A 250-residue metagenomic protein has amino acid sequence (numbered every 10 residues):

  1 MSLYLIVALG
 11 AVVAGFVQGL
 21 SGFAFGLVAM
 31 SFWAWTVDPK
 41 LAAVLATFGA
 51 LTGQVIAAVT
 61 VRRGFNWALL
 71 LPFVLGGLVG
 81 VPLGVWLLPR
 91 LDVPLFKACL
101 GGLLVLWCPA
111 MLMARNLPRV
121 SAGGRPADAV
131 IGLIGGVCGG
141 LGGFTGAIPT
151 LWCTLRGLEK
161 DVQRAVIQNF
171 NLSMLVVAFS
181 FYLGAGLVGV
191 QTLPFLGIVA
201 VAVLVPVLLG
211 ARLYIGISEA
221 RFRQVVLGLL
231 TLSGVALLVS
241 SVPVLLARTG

Functional and structural regions predicted by a protein language model:
L3-L71, I131-G132, G136, F144-V207 (+1 more regions): Small-residue-rich hydrophobic segments that form or flank transmembrane alpha-helices in multi-pass membrane proteins
Y4, T47, L100-L104, C108 (+3 more regions): Residues within membrane-spanning alpha-helices of integral membrane proteins, especially the hydrophobic core/packing
A42, L83-P89, K97, C138-F144 (+2 more regions): Hydrophobic alpha-helical transmembrane segments in multi-pass integral membrane proteins
Q54-R62, V85, C99-G124, A211-R212 (+1 more regions): Transmembrane helix exit motif
F65-L112: Glycine/small-residue-rich loop that forms an oxyanion/phosphate-binding "nest" at active or ligand-binding sites
N66-G77, C99-G101, A122-G132, V162-N169 (+1 more regions): Cytoplasmic-side transmembrane-helix entry/capping segments in multi-pass membrane proteins
L209-L232: Interfacial loop-to-transmembrane junctions
